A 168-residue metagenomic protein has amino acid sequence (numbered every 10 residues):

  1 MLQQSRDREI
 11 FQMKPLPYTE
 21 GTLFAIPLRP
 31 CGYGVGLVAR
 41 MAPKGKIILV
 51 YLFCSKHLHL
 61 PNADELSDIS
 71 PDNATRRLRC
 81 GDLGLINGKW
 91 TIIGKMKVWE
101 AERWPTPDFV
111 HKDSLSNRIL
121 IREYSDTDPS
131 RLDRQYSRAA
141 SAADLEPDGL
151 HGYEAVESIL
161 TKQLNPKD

Functional and structural regions predicted by a protein language model:
M1-G45: Short N-terminal edge-element motif at the start of the domain
R8, P15, G21, P30 (+5 more regions): Generic intrinsically disordered, low-complexity segments enriched for polar/acidic and small residues
R40-D64: Basic/aromatic-rich interaction segments and small domains that mediate binding to polyanionic partners
L58-D168: Intrinsically disordered, low-complexity, charged/polar segments
